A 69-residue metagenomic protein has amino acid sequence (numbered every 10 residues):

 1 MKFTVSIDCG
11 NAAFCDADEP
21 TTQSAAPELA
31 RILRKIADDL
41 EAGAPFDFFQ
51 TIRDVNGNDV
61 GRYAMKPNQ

Functional and structural regions predicted by a protein language model:
M1-R31: N-terminal acidic leader/helix
S6-G10, A37, F49, K66-N68: A general secondary-structure boundary signal
A12-F14, G43, P67: Short linear/disordered segments characteristic of secreted peptide precursors and small low-complexity proteins
E19, A30, A42, Q50-V55: Homeobox/homeodomain signature
L33, A37-L40: Generic L/I/V-rich hydrophobic alpha-helical segments across diverse proteins
P45-Q69: Short, mixed-charge low-complexity intrinsically disordered segments
